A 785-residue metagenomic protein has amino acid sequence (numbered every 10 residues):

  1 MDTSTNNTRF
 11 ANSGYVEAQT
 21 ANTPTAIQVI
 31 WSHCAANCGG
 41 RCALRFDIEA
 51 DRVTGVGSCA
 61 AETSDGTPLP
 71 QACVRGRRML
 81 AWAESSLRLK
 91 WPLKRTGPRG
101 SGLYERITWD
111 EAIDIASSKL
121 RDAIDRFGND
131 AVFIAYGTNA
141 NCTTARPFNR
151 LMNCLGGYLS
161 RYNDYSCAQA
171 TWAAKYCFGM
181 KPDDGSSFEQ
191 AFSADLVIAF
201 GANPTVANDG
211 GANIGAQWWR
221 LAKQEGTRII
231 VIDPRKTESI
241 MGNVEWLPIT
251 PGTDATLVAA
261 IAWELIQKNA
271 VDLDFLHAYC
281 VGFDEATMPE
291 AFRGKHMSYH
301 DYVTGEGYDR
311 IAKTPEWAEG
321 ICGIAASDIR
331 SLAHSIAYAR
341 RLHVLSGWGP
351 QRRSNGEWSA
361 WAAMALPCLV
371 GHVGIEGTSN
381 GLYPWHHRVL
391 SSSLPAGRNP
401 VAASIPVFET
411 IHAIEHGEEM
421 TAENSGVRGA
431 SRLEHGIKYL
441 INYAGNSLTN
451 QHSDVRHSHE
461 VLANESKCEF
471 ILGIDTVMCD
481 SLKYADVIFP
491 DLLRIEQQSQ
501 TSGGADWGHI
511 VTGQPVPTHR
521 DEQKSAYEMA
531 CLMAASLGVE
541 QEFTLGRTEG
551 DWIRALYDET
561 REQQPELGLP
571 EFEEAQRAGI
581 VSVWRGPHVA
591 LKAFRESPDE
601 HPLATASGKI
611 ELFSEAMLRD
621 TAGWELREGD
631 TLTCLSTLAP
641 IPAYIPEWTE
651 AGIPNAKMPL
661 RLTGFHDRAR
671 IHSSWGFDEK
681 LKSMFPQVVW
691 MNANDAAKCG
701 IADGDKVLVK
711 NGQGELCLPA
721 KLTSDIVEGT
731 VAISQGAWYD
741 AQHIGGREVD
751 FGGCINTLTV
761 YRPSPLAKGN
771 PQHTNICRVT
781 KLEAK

Functional and structural regions predicted by a protein language model:
M1-A270, A325, Y443-G445, L532 (+2 more regions): N-terminal export/assembly segments and adjacent metallocofactor-ligating motifs of anaerobic energy-metabolism
T3-R9, A526-R577, S673-W675, E679-W690 (+1 more regions): Long, contiguous, secondary-structure-rich segments that constitute the structural scaffold of globular domains
H33, E460, S466-F470, T476-C479 (+2 more regions): Phosphate/diphosphate-binding loops
R146-I232, T256, M364-Y484, L492-Q500 (+1 more regions): Extended redox/cofactor-interaction regions of prokaryotic respiratory oxidoreductases
K223-I230, R235-A339: Long, well-ordered, tryptophan-enriched scaffold segments
N243-I249, I495, G508-R520, K682: Short beta-alpha connecting loops at secondary-structure transitions that line or flank enzyme active sites
A278-G282, S335-I336, S379-L390, G546-R561 (+1 more regions): A glycine-rich phosphate-binding loop feature that marks nucleotide/adenosyl-phosphate handling sites
A286-E418: Active-site phosphate/pyrophosphate-binding segments
